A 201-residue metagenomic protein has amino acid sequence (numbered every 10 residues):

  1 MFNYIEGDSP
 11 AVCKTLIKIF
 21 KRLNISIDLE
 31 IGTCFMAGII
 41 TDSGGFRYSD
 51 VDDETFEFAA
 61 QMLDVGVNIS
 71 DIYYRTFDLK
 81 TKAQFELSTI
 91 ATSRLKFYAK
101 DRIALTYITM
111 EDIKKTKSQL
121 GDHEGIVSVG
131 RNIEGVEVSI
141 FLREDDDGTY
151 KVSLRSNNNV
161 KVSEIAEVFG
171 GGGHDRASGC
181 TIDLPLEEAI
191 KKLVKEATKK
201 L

Functional and structural regions predicted by a protein language model:
M1-F58: Short alpha-helices
T41-L201: Hydrophobic helix-and-loop "lid/oligomerization" segment in the mid-to-C-terminal part of catalytic domains
